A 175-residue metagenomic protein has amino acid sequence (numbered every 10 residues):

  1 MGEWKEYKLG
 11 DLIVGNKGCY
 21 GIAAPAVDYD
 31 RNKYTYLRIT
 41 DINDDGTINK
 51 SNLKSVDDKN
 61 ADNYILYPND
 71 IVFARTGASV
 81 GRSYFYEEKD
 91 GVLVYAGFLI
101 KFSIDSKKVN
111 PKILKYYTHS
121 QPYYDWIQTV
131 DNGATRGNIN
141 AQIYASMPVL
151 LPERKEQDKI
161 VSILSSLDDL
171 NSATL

Functional and structural regions predicted by a protein language model:
M1-Y20, S146-V161, S165-L175: Non-catalytic DNA-recognition/assembly elements of restriction-modification systems
G2, L93-I100, V109-K112, N132-D158: A short glycine-rich beta-alpha junction/loop motif
W4-D45, A61-D62: Low-complexity, Lys/Gly-biased intrinsically disordered segments
R38-I39, D57-H119: A short beta-sheet element
N43, A78, E153: Flexible, active-site-proximal loop/turn residues at the rims of small-molecule/cofactor binding pockets and catalytic
G46-K50: Cytochrome P450 core scaffold surrounding the K-helix E-X-X-R motif and the conserved "meander" helix-loop region
Y123-W126: Periplasmic-binding protein-like
